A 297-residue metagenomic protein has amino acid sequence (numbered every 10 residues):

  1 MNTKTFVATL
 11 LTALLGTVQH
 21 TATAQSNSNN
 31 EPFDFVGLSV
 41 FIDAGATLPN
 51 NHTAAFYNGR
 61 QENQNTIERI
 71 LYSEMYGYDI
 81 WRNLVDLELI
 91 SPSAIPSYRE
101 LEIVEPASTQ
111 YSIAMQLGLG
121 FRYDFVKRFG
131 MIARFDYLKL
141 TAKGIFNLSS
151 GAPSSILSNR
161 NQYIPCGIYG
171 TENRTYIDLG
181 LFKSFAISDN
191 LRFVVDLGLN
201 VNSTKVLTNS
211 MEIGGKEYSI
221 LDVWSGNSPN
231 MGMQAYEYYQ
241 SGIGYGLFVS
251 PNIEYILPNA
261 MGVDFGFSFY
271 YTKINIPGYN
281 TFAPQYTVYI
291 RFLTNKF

Functional and structural regions predicted by a protein language model:
M1-G37, F297: Cleavable N-terminal export/targeting peptides
E31-N50: Transmembrane beta-strand segments of Gram-negative outer membrane beta-barrel proteins
F35, D124-R128, A186-N190, I256-A260 (+1 more regions): Outer-membrane beta-barrel channels and translocator barrels
L38-I42, M131-A133, I177-L179, F193-L199 (+3 more regions): Transmembrane beta-strands of outer-membrane beta-barrel proteins
A44-N50, F135-T141, T175, L199-K205 (+2 more regions): Transmembrane beta-strands of outer-membrane beta-barrel pores
A46-L48, F121-Y123, K183-F185, I253-Y255 (+2 more regions): Residue-level signature of outer-membrane beta-barrel architecture
T53-Q61, E68-S112, L138-Y176, S203-G244 (+2 more regions): Extracellular/periplasm-exposed beta-strand and loop segments of Gram-negative cell-envelope proteins, dominated by
F282-F297: Outer-membrane beta-barrel "beta-signal"
